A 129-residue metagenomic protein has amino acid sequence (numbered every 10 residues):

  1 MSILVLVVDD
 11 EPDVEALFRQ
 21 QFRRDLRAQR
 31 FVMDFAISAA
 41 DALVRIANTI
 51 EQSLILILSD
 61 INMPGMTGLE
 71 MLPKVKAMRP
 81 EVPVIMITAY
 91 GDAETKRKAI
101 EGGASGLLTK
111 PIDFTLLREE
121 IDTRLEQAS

Functional and structural regions predicted by a protein language model:
D10, K110: A Lys-centered signature of the CheY-like receiver
P12-F35: Two-component/phosphorelay signaling modules centered on CheY-like receiver
R19, F35-L56, A77: Acidic, metal-coordinating helix/loop segments flanking the phosphotransfer/catalytic sites of two-component signaling
L58-D60: Active-site T/S-Asp motif of two-component receiver
M63: Receiver (REC) domain active-site loop signature in two-component systems and cognate sites in sensor histidine kinases
E70, G91-G106, E119: Alpha4 helix (beta4-alpha4-beta5 surface) of REC/receiver domains from two-component response regulators
D113: Receiver (REC) domain switch/active-site region of two-component response regulators
